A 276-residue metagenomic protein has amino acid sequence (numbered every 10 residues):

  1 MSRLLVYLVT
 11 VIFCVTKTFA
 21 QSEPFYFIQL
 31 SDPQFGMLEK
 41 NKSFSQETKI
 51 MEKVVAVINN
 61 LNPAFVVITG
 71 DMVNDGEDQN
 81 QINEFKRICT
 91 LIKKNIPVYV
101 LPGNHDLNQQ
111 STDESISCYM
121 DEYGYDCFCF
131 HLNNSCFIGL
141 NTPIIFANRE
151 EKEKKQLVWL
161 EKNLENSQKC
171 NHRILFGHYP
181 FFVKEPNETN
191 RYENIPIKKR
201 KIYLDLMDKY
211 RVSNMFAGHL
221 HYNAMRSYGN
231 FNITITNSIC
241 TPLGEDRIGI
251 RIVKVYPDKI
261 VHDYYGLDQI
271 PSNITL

Functional and structural regions predicted by a protein language model:
M1-S22: Bacterial Sec-dependent N-terminal signal peptides
K17-I82: N-terminal active-site segment of His-dependent metallophosphoesterases
F27, V66, F137, R173-I174: Hydrophobic beta-strand anchors of alpha/beta hydrolase catalytic cores
D32, G70-D71, G103-N104, L140 (+2 more regions): Active-site glycine-centered loops adjacent to acidic/histidine catalytic or metal-binding residues that shape
M37-N41, M72-G76, P143-E151, P186-R191: Surface-exposed cleft-lining segments at the edges of enzyme active sites
Q79-H172, E193, I197-N214, M225-D263: Extended active-site neighborhood of metal-dependent phosphoesterases/phosphodiesterases
S167-E185: Short acidic, glycine-rich surface-loop motifs adjacent to enzyme active sites
P257-L276: Acidic, His/Gly-rich catalytic cores of divalent-metal-dependent hydrolytic chemistry
